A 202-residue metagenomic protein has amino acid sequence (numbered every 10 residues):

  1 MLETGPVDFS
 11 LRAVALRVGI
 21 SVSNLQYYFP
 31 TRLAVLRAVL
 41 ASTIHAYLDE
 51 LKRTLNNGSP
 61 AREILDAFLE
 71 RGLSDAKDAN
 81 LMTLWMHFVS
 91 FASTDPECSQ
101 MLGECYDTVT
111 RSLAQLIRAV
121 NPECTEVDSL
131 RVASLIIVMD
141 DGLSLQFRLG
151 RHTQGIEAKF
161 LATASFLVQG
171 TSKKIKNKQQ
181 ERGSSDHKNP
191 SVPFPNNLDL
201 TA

Functional and structural regions predicted by a protein language model:
L2-A34, A38: Helix-turn-helix
Q26-F29, H87-T94: Short helix-capping/turn signature of helix-turn-helix
A38, K52-M82, V132-I136, E157: Hydrophobic alpha-helical connector segments
A41-Y47: Short, basic, alpha-helical segments at the C-terminal edge of helix-turn-helix-like DNA-binding modules
S74-D75, F91-T94, I136-Q154, L167-K176: Amphipathic C-terminal alpha-helical segment
K77-M86, P96-N121, R131, A158-S165: Amphipathic alpha-helical packing segments from all-alpha helical-bundle domains
L81, V89, E126-Q146, E157-F166: Hydrophobic alpha-helical segments that form the core of small-molecule binding pockets and/or dimer interfaces
T110-A119, L149-A202: C-terminal peripheral helix-coil segments that are non-catalytic and often amphipathic
